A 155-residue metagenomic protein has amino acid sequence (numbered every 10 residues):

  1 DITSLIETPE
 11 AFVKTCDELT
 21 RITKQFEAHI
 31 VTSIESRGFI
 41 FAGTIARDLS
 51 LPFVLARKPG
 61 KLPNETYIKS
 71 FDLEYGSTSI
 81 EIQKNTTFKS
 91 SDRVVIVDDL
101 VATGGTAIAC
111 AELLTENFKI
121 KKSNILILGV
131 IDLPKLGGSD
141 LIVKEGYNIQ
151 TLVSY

Functional and structural regions predicted by a protein language model:
D1-Y155: PRPP-associated nucleotide enzymes
